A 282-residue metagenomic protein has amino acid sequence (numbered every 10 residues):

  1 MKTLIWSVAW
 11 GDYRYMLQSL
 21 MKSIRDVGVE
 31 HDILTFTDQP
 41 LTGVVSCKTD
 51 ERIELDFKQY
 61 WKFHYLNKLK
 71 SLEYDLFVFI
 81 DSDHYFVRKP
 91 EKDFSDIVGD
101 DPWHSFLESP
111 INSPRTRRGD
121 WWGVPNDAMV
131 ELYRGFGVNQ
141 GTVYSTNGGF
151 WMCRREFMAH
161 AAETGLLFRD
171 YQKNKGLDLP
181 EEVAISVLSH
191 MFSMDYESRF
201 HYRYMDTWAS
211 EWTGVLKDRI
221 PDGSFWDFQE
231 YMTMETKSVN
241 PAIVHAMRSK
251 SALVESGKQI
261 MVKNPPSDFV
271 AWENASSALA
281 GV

Functional and structural regions predicted by a protein language model:
M1-W61, K68-D75, E156, M191 (+2 more regions): N-terminal anchoring/stem segment of glycosyltransferases
W6-W10, T35-D38, I80-S82, R88 (+5 more regions): Short His-Asn-centered micro-motif
W10-D12, Q39-T42, H84-F86, S109-N112 (+4 more regions): Short, solvent-exposed loop/turn segments at secondary-structure junctions
M21, R25, S95, A162 (+1 more regions): Non-transmembrane alpha-helical segments in soluble domains of secreted/periplasmic/extracellular proteins
D50-I80, F86-K92, W103, T146 (+2 more regions): A conserved donor-nucleotide-binding helix/loop in the catalytic core of Leloir-type glycosyltransferases
F86-D127: Conserved donor-nucleotide/metal-binding helix-loop-beta segment in metal-dependent transferases, i.e., the alpha-helix
Y133-S249: Catalytic core and acceptor-binding pocket of nucleotide-sugar-dependent glycosyltransferases
W226-V282: Long, compositionally biased intrinsically disordered regions
